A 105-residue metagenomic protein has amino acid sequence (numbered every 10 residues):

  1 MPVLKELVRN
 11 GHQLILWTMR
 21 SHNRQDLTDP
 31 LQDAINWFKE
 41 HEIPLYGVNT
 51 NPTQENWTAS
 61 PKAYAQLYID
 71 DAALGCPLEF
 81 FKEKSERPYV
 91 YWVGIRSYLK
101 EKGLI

Functional and structural regions predicted by a protein language model:
M1-I105: HAD-like aspartate-dependent phosphatase fold
